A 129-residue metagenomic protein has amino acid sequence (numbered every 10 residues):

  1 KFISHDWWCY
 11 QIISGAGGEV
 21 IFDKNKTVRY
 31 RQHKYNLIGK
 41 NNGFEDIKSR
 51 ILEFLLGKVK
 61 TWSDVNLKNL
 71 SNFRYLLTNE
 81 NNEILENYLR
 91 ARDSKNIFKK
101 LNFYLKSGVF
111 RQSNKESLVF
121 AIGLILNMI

Functional and structural regions predicted by a protein language model:
F2-Q11: Acidic donor-binding loop at a coil-to-helix junction in glycosyltransferase catalytic cores that engages
H5, F22, W62-V65: Generic detector of ordered secondary-structure context
H5-D6, Q32-N36, V109: Residue-level signal for functionally critical sites in structured catalytic/ligand-binding pockets
Q11-R29: Catalytic donor-sugar/metal-binding loop of nucleotide-sugar-dependent glycosyltransferases
G18, Y35, Y75: Residue-level marker of positions within ordered structural domains that often coincide with functionally constrained
K24-S49: Active-site donor/metal-binding and catalytic loop motifs of nucleotide-sugar-dependent glycosylation enzymes
E45-I129: Terminal low-complexity segments of carbohydrate-biosynthetic enzymes
